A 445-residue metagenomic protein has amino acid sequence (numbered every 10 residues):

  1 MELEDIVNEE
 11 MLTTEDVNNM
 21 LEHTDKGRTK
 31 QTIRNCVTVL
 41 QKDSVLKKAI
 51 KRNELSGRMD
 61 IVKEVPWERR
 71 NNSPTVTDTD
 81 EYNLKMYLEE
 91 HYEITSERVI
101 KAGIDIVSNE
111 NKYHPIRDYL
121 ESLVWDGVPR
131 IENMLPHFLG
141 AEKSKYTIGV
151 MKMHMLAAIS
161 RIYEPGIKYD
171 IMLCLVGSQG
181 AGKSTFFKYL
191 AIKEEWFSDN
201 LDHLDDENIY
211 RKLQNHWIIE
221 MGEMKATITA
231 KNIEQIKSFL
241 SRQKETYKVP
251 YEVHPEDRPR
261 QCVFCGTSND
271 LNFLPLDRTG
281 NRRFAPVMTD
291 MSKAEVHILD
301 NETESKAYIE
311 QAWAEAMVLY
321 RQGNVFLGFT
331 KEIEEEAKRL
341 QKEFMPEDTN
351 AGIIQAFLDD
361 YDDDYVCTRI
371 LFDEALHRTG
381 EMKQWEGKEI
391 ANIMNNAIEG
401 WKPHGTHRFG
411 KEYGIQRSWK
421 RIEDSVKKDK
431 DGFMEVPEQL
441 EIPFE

Functional and structural regions predicted by a protein language model:
M1-R130, K145, G149, G380-W385 (+3 more regions): N-terminal nucleic-acid engagement/recognition segments and initiation subdomains in replication, restriction
I104-Q214, R369: P-loop NTPase catalytic core of nucleic-acid-dependent motor ATPases
L204, E252, R278, M291-E304 (+1 more regions): Positively charged interface segments
I209-Q214, V249-T267: AAA+/SF3 P-loop NTPase mechanochemical coupling elements
I218-L240, L274-G280: Conserved AAA+/SF3 P-loop NTPase catalytic/coupling segment centered on the Walker-B
K225-A226, N269-F273, D290-E295: Conserved nucleotide-binding/hydrolysis micro-motifs of P-loop NTPases
I233-E256: Conserved catalytic/switch belt of AAA+ P-loop NTPases
R258-C262, D277-D348, G352-A356, D360: Phosphate-sensing "switch" segment of ASCE/P-loop ATPases
